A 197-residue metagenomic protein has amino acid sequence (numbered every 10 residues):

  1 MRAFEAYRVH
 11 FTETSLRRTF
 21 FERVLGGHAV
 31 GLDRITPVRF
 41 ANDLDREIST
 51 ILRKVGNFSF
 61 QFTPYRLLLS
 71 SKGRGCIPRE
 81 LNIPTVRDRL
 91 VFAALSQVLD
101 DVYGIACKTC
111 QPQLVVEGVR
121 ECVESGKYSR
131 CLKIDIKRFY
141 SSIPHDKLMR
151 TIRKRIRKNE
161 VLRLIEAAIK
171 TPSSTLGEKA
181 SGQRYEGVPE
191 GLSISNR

Functional and structural regions predicted by a protein language model:
M1-S49: Non-catalytic, polymerase-adjacent accessory regions of viral genome-replication enzymes
R2-F11, V91-P144: Active-site-proximal segment of RNA-dependent polymerases
P37, Y65-R74, C107-V119, I136-R138 (+1 more regions): Short, glycine/charge-rich beta-strand/loop segments that flank catalytic centers and engage negatively charged groups
A41-D45, S49, A94, V98-L99 (+2 more regions): A short, contiguous, amphipathic alpha-helix enriched in charged residues
K54-C76, L162-K179: Reverse-transcriptase-like RNA-dependent polymerase core
I77-C107, Q183-R197: Conserved pre-motif C helix in the palm subdomain of viral-like polymerases
T109, C122-R197: Conserved polymerase palm-domain catalytic core
